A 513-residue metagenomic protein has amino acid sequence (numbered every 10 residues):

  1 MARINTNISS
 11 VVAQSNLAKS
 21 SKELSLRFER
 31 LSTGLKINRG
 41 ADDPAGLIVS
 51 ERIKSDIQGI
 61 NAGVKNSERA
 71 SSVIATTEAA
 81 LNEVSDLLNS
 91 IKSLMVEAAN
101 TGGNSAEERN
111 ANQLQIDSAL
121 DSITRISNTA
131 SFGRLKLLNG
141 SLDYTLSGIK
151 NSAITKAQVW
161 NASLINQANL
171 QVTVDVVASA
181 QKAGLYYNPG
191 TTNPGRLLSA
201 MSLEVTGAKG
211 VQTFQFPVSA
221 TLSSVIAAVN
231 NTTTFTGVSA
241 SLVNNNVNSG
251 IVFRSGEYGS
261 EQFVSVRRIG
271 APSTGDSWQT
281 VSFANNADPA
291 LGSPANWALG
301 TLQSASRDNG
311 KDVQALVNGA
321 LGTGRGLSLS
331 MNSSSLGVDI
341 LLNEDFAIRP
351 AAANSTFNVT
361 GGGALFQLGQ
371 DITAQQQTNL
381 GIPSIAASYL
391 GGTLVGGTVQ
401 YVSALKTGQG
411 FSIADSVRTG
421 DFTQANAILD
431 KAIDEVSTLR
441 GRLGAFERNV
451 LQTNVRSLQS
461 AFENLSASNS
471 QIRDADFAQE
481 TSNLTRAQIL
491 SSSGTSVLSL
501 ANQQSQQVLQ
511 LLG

Functional and structural regions predicted by a protein language model:
M1-S15: Generic start-of-chain signal for non-secretory N-termini
A2-T6, S71-Q452, R456, D474 (+2 more regions): Amphipathic alpha-helical coiled-coil/heptad-repeat segments
I4, L31, G46, I123 (+3 more regions): Residue-level signature of catalytic and energy-coupling elements of molecular machines, predominantly ATP/GTP-dependent
N16, E23, R30, R52 (+13 more regions): Heptad-repeat alpha-helical coiled-coil signaling segments
E29-R30, K36, D86, V96 (+2 more regions): Amphipathic helical oligomerization segments
G34-R52, D474-D476: Short amphipathic helix-turn modules centered on a small-residue break
G40, L439, L443-E447, L451-N454 (+1 more regions): Amphipathic, heptad-repeat alpha-helical segments used for oligomerization and assembly
K54-K65: Short, charge-rich amphipathic alpha-helices with coiled-coil/heptad character
